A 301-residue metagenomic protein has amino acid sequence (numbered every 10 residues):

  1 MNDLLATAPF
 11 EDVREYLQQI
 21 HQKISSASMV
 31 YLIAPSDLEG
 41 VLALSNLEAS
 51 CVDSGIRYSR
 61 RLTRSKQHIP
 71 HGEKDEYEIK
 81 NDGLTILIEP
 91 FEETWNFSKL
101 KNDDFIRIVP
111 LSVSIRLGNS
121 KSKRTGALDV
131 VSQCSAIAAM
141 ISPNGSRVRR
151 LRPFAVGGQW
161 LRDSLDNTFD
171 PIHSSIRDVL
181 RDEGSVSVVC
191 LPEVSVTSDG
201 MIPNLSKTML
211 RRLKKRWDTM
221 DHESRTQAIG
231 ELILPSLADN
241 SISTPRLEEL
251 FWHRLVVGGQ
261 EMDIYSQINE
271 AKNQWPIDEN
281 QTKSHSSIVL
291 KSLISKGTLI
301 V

Functional and structural regions predicted by a protein language model:
M1-V301: Replace "Mg2+/Mn2+-dependent" with "divalent metal-dependent
